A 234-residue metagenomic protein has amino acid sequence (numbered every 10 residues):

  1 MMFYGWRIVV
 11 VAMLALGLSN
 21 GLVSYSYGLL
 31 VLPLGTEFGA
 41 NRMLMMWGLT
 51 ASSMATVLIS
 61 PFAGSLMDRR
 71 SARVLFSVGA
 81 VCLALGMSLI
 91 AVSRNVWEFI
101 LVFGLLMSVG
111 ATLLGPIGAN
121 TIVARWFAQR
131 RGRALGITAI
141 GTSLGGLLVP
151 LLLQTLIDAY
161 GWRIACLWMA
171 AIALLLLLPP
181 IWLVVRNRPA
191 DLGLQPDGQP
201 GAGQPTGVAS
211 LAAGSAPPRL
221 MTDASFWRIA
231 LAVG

Functional and structural regions predicted by a protein language model:
M2-V11, G214-V233: Juxtamembrane cytosolic amphipathic helices that cap and anchor the N-termini of specific transmembrane helices
R7-R42, I59-A63, V149-P150: Extracytoplasmic
G17, G86, E98-L114, G234: Hydrophobic core of transmembrane alpha-helices in multi-pass small-molecule transporters, especially MFS/SLC-type
T50-V57, S143-G145, V233: Short hydrophobic/small-residue motifs within alpha-helical transmembrane segments of multi-pass transporter-like
L58-W97: Conserved MFS/SLC helix-loop-helix module at the cytosolic interface between two early adjacent transmembrane helices
F103-I140: Cytoplasmic helix-loop-helix junction between adjacent transmembrane helices in 12-TM secondary transporters
I137-T138, T142-A190: Helix-loop-helix hairpin linking two adjacent transmembrane segments in secondary transporters
V185-S215: Flexible cytoplasmic inter-helical loops of multi-pass small-molecule transporters
